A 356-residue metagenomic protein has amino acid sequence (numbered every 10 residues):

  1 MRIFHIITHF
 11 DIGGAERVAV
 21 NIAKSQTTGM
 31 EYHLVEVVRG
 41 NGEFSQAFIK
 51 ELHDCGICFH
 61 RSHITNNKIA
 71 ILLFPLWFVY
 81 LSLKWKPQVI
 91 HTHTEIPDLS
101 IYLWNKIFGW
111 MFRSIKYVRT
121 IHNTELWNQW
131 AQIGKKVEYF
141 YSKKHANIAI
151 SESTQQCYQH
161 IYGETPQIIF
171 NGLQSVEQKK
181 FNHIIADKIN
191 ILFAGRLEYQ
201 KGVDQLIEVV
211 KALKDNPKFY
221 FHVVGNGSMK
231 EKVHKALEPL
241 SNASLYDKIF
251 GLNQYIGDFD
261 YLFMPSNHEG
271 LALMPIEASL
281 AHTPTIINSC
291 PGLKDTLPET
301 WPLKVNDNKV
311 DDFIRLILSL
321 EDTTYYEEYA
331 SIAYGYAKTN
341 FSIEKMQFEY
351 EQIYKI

Functional and structural regions predicted by a protein language model:
H5-I69, G227-M229: N-terminal strand-loop element at the rim of the active site of nucleotide-sugar-dependent glycosyltransferases
G13-K24, I189, F193-A212, S228-E231: A conserved mid-protein helix/loop that constitutes part of the nucleotide-sugar donor-binding site
S82, M111, V118-H145, Q156-Q159: A conserved, positively charged/aromatic
T92-D98, I121: Short His-centered aromatic/hydrophobic patch
S142-Q178: Donor nucleotide-sugar binding/catalytic pocket of nucleotide-sugar-dependent glycosyltransferases
K248, N267: Aromatic "clamp/platform" in nucleotide-sugar-dependent glycosyltransferases that forms part of the donor/acceptor
P284-I287: Short hydrophobic beta-strand element within catalytic cores of glycosyltransferases and related nucleotide-activated
E299-D311, L318-T324: Conserved acidic donor-binding segment of nucleotide-sugar-dependent glycosyltransferases
